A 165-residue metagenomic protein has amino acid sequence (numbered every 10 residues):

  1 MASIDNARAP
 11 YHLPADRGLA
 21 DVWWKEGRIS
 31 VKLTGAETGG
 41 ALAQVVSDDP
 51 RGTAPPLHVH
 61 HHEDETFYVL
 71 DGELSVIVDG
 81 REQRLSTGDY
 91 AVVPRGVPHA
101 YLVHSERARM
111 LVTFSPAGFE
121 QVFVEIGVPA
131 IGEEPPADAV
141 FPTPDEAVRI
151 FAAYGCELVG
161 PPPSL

Functional and structural regions predicted by a protein language model:
M1-L42, P135-L165: A short, N-terminal "cap"/entry segment at the start of jelly-roll beta-barrel domains of the cupin/DSBH fold
L13-P14, E37, E73, G80-P98: Short acidic-glycine-tyrosine-enriched beta hairpin
S30-V31, V45-H60: Conserved short histidine dyad/triad with adjacent acidic residue
T53, H61, E73-L74, E82 (+1 more regions): Hydrophobic small-molecule pocket/channel-lining residues, especially in calycin-type beta-barrels
T53-P55, F67, G72-I77, A91: Short beta-strand segments in beta-sandwich/barrel cores
S75, R84, R95-E120: Ligand-binding loop in jelly-roll beta-barrel domains
E106-A152: A contiguous, mid-protein "functional segment" used to position or interact with cofactors/ions or partner subunits
